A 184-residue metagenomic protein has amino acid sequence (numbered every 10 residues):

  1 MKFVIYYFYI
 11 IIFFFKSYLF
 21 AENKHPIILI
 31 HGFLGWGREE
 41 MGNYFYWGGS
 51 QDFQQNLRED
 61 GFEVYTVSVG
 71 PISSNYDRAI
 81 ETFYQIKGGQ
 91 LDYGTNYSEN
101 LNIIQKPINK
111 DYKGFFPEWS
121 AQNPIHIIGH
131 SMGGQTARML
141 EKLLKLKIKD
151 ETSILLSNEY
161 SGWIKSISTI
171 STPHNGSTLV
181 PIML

Functional and structural regions predicted by a protein language model:
K2-A21: Classical Sec-dependent N-terminal signal peptides that target proteins to the secretory pathway
F3, F45-W47, G162, P181: Hydrophobic transmembrane signal anchors and adjacent membrane-proximal interface regions, especially in viral
Y7, Y18, G70, F115 (+1 more regions): Short, flexible coil/linker segments at or flanking structured domains
F14-F15, Q51-Q54, I154-L156: Intrinsically disordered, low-complexity boundary segments flanking structured domains
E22-I125: Active-site catalytic motif of lipid deacylating hydrolases and related acyltransferases
H31, F83-I86, Q90-L184: Serine-dependent carboxylesterase/thioesterase catalytic core of lipase-like alpha/beta-hydrolase/SGNH enzymes
